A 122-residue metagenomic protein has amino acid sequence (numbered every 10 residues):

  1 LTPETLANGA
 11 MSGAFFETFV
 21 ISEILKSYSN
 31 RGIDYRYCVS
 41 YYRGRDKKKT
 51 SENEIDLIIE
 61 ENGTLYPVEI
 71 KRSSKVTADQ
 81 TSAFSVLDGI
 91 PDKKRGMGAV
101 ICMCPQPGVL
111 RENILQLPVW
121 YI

Functional and structural regions predicted by a protein language model:
L1-I122: A cross-kingdom feature that marks ATP-driven nucleic-acid transaction machinery
